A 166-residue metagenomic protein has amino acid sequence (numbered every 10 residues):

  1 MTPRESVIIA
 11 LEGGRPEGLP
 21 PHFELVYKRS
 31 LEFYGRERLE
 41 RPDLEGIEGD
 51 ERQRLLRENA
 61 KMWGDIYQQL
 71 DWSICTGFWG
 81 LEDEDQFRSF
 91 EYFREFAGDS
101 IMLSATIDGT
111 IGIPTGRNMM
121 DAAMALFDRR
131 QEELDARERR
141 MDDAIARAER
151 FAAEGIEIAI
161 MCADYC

Functional and structural regions predicted by a protein language model:
M1-R52, L56-M62, Q68, I74-C166: Active-site loop segments of alpha/beta catalytic cores
